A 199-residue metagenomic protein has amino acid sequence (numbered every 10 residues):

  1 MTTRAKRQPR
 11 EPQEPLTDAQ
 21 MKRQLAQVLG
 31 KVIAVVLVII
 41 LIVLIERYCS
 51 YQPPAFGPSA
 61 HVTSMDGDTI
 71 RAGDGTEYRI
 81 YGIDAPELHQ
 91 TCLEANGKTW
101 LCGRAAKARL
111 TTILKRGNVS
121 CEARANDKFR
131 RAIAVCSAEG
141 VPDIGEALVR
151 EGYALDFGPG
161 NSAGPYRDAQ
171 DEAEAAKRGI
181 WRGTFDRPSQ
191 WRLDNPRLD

Functional and structural regions predicted by a protein language model:
T2-D199: Small beta-barrel nucleic-acid-binding modules, primarily SNase/OB-fold domains and secondarily Tudor-like barrels
